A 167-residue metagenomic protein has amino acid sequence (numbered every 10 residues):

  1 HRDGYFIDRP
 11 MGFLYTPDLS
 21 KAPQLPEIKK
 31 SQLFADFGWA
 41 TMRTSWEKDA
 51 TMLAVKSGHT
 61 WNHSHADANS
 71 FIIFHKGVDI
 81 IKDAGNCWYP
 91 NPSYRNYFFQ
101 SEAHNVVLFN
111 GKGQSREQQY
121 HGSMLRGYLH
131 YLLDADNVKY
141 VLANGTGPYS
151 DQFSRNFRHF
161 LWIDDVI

Functional and structural regions predicted by a protein language model:
H1-I80, Y131-L142: Carbohydrate-active enzyme catalytic cores, enriched for enzymes that act on polyanionic acidic polysaccharides
T51-S57, I80-G85, Q119-Y120, F157-H159: Short amphipathic beta-strand/extended segments with alternating polar/hydrophobic composition
S57-N69, N86-N91, P148-S154: Glycine-rich phosphate/pyrophosphate-binding beta-alpha loops
D67-D134: Active-site rim segments in enzyme catalytic domains, especially the processed small/beta chain of N-terminal
N144-I167: Acidic, contiguous internal or C-terminal segments within carbohydrate-active enzymes that form a structured patch used
